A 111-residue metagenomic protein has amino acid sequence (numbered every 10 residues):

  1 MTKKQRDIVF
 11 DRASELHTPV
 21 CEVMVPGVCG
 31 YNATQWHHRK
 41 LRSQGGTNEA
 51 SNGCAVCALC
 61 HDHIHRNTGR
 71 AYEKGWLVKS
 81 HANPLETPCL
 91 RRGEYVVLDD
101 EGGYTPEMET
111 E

Functional and structural regions predicted by a protein language model:
M1-V9, Y104-E111: Arg/Lys-rich, low-complexity, intrinsically disordered N-terminal tails that contact nucleic acids
T2-Q35, C54-C60: Short cysteine-rich loop/turn motifs with clustered Cys
K3-K4, K40, K74, K79: Context-gated lysine
L16, N48-N52, P84: Short connector loops at helix/strand junctions that flank enzyme active sites, especially segments positioning acidic
E22-A55, R66-K74: Histidine-centered nuclease catalytic patch
W76-E111: Short flanking/linker segments adjacent to small metal-binding domains or redox-active Cys/His motifs
